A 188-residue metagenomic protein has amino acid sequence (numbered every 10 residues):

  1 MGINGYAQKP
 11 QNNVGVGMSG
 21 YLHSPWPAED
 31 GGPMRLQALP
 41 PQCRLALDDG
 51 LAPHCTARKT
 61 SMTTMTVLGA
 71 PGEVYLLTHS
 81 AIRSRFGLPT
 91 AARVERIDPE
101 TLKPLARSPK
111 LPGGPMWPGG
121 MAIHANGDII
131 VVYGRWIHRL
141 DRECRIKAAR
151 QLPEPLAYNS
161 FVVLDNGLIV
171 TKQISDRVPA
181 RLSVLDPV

Functional and structural regions predicted by a protein language model:
H23, P89-A91, P179-R181: A detector of repeated loop/turn-to-beta-strand junctions in beta-rich toroidal repeat architectures
P27, E73-L76, D128-I130, L168-V170: Conserved beta-propeller blade signature
P33-M34, A81-F86, W136-H138, I174-P179: Short glycine/acidic-enriched loop and turn motifs that connect beta-strands
R35-S61: A short helix->beta-strand "capping" segment at the edge of beta-propeller domains
D49-A57, K103-L111, R145-Q151, V188: A short beta-strand motif characteristic of beta-propeller blades
K59-T66, G113-A122, E154-D165: Repeated scaffold domains used in trafficking and secretory/extracellular systems, primarily beta-propellers
A92-E95, W136-H138, R181-S183: A short loop-to-beta-strand structural motif that recurs across blades of beta-propeller domains
E143-D165, T171-A180: Asp-box/WD-like beta-propeller blade repeats and closely related beta-sheet repeat scaffolds
